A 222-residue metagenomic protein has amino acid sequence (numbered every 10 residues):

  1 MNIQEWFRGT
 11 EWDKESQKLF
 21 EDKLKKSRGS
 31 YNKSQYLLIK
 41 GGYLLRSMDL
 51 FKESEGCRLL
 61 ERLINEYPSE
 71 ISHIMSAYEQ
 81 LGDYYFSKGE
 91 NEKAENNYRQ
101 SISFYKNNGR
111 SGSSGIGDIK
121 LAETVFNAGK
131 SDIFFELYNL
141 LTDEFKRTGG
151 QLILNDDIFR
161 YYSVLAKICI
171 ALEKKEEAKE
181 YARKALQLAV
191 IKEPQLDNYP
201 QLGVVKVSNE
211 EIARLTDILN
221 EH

Functional and structural regions predicted by a protein language model:
M1-S76, Q80-K88, E95, Q100-S103 (+2 more regions): N-terminal alpha-helical interaction modules that lie
S27, Y67-S69, N107-R110, T148-L154 (+1 more regions): Short coil/turn linkers that connect adjacent helices within long alpha-helical scaffolds, especially alpha-solenoid
Y31-N32, S72, G112-I116, I153-D156: Residue signature of alpha-solenoid helical repeat architecture, marking inter-repeat boundaries and helix-start
S47-L50, K88, A128-S131, L165 (+1 more regions): Structural motif corresponding to the intra-repeat A-B loop/turn of tetratricopeptide repeats
Y85-F134: Hydrophobic, well-structured mid-protein blocks that either form specific transmembrane helices
L141-E144, T148, N155-L196: Solenoidal tandem-repeat scaffolds enriched in leucines and small polar residues
